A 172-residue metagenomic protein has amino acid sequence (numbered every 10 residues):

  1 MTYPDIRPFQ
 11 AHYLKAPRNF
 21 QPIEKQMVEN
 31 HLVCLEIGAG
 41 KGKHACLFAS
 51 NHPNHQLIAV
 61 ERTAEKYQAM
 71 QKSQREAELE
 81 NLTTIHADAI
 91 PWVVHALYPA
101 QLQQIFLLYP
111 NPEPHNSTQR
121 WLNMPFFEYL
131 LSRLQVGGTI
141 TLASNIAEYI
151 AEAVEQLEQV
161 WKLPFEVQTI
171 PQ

Functional and structural regions predicted by a protein language model:
M1-V33, K43-S50: S-adenosyl-L-methionine
G38-G42: Class I SAM-dependent methyltransferase "Motif I" SAM/SAH-binding loop
T63: Conserved SAM/SAH-binding beta-strand->alpha-helix loop
M70: Conserved SAM-binding loop
S73-P99: S-adenosyl-L-methionine
L122-V136: A short glycine-rich, Lys/Arg-flanked "PGG" loop and its adjoining helix->strand segment in the class I
G137-S144: Conserved beta-strand signature within the Rossmann-like core of class I S-adenosyl-L-methionine
Y149-Q172: Class I S-adenosyl-L-methionine
